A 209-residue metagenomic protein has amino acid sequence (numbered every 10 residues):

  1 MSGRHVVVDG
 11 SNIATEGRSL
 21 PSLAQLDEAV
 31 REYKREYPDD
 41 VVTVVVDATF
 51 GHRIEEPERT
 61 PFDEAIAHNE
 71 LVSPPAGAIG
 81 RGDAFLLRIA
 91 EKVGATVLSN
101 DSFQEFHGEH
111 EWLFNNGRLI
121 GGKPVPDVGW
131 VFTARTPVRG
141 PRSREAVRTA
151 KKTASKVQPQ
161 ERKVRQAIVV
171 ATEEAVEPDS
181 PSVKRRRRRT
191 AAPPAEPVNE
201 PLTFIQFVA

Functional and structural regions predicted by a protein language model:
M1-G17: Metal-dependent nucleic-acid phosphoesterase active-site entry motif
A14-E16, D27-K184, E196, E200-F207: Nuclease catalytic cores that cleave nucleic-acid phosphodiester bonds, predominantly acidic two-metal-ion
L20-Q25: Alpha-helix N-cap and loop-to-helix initiation/capping positions
T190-P193: Acidic, low-complexity intrinsically disordered tails/linkers
